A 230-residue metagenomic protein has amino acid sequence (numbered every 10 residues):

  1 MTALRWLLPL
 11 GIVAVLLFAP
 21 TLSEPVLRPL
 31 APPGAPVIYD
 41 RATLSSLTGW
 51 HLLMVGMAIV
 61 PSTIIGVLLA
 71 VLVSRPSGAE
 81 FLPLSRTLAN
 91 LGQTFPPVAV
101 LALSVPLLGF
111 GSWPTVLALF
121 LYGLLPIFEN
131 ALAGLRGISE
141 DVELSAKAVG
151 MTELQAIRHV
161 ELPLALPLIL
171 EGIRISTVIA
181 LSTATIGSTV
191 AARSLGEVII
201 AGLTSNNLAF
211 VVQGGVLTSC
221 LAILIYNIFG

Functional and structural regions predicted by a protein language model:
M1-V60, G230: N-terminal, non-cleaved signal-anchor transmembrane helix
T43-M54, A58, V105-P126, A165-L166 (+1 more regions): Loop-to-helix entry region at the N-terminal start of transmembrane alpha-helices in multi-pass membrane transporters
S45-L53, S85-G92, V105, G109 (+4 more regions): Alpha-helical membrane-interface segments at transmembrane helix boundaries
I65-L69, P114-E143, L166, I173-T177 (+2 more regions): Membrane-embedded alpha-helices of multi-pass transport/permease systems
L68-S104, E129-R136: Cytoplasmic-entry segments and transmembrane alpha-helices of multi-pass inner-membrane transporters
L121, E153-G187, Q213, L217-C220 (+1 more regions): Transmembrane alpha-helices
L135-D141, S145-A165, A191-A192: Short helix-to-coil transition segments within interhelical loops that connect adjacent transmembrane helices
L195-G230: Hydrophobic alpha-helical transmembrane segments of polytopic membrane proteins
